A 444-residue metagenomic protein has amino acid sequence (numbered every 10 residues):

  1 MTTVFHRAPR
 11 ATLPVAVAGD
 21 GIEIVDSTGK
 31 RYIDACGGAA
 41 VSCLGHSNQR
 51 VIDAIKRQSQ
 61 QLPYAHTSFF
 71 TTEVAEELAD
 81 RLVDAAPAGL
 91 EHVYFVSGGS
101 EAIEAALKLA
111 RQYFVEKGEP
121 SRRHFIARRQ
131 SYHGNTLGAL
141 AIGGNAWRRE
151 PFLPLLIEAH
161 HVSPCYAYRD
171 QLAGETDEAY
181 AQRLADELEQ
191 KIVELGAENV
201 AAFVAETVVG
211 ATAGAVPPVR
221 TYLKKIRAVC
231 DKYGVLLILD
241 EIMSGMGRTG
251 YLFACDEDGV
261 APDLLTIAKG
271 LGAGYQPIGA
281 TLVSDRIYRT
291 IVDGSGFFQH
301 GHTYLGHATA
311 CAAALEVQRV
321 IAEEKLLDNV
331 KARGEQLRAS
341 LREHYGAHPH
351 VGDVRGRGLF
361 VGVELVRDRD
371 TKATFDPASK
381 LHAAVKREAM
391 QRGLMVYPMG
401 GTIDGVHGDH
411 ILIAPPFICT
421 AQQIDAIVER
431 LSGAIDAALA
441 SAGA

Functional and structural regions predicted by a protein language model:
M1-A444: Conserved N-terminal phosphate-binding loop of PLP-dependent enzymes in the Aspartate aminotransferase
